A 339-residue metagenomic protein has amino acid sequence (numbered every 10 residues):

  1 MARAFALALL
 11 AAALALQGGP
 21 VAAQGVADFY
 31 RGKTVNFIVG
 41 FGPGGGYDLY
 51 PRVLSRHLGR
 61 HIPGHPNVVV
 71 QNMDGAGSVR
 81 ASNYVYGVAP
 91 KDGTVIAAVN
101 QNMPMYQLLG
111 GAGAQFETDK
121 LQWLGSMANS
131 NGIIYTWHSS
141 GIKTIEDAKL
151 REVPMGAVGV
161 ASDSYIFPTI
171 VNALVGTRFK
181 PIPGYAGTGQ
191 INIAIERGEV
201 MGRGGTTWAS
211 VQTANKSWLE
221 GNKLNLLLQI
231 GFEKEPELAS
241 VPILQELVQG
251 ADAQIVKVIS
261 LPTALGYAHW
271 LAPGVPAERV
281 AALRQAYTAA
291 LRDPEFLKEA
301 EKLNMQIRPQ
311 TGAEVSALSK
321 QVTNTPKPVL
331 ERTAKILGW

Functional and structural regions predicted by a protein language model:
M1-A8: Bacterial N-terminal signal peptides that target proteins for export
G18-P20: N-terminal signal peptide c-region/cleavage motif recognized by signal peptidases
R31-V35, E220-K223, L227, L247-G250 (+1 more regions): An extracytoplasmic/periplasmic, membrane-proximal ligand-sensing/linker region
V35, R60-H65, Y84-V95, M103-M201 (+2 more regions): Hinge/capping helix and adjacent helix->loop/strand transition within the periplasmic-binding protein
F37-P51, D74-G77, G156-D163: Extracytoplasmic "Venus flytrap"
L54, A76-S78, G93-Y106, S126-A128 (+1 more regions): Ligand-binding clamshell of periplasmic/extracellular solute-binding protein-like
A98-V99, V158, G184, G204-T206 (+2 more regions): Short beta-strand and adjacent tight-turn residues that come in two discontinuous sequence segments and form the edges
